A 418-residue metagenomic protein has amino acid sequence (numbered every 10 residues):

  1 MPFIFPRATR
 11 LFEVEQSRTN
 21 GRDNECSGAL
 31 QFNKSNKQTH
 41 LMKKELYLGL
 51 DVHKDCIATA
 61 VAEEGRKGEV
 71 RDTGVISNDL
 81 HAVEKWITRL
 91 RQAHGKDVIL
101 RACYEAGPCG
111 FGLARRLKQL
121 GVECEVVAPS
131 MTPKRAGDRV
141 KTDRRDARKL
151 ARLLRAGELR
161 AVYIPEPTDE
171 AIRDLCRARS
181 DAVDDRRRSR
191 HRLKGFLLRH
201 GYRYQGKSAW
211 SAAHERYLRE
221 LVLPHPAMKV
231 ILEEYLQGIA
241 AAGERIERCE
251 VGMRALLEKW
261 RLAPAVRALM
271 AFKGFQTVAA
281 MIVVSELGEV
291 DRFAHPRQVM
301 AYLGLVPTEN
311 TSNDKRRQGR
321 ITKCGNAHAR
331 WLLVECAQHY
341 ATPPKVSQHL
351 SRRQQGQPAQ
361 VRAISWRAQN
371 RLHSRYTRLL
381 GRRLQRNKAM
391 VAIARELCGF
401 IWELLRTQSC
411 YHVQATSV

Functional and structural regions predicted by a protein language model:
M1-V418: A detector of single, family-specific signature residues that are central to catalytic or substrate-handling motifs
